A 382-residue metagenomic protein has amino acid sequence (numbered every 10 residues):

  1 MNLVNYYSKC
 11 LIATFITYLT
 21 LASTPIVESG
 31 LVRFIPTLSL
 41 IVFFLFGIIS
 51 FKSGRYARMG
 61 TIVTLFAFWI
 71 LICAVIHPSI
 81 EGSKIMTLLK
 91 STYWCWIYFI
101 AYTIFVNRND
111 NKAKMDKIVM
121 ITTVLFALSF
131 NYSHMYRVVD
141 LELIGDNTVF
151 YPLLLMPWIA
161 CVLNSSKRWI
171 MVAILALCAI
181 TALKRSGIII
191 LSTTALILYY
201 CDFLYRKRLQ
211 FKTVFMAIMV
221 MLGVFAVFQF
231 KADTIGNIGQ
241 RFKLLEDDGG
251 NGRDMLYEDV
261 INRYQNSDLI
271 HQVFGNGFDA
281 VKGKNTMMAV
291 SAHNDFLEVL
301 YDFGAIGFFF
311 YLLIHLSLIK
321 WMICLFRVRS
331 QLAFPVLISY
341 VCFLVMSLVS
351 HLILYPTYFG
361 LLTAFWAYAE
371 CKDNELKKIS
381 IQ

Functional and structural regions predicted by a protein language model:
M1-I72, D110-A113, C161-S166, C324 (+1 more regions): Transmembrane signal-anchor hairpin modules in multi-pass inner-membrane enzymes, especially those that act on
V4-Y7, S53-R55, A305-L344: Hydrophobic transmembrane alpha-helices and their immediate junctions
R33-V42, M59-A74, I80-I104, T123 (+1 more regions): Aromatic-anchored transmembrane helix interface
F44-G54, A101-D110, I159-S166, L196-K207 (+3 more regions): Structural signal for the C-terminal ends of transmembrane alpha-helices and the immediately following loop
W94-R137, L143-D202: Alpha-helical transmembrane segments of multi-pass inner-membrane proteins
T181, Y199-L244, Y264-N266: A membrane-periplasm/extracellular boundary helix in multi-pass inner-membrane enzymes that assemble envelope glycans
D247-F303: Long extracytoplasmic/lumenal interhelical loops at the membrane interface of multi-pass membrane proteins
L337-M346, I353-Q382: Transmembrane alpha-helices of multi-pass inner-membrane enzymes
